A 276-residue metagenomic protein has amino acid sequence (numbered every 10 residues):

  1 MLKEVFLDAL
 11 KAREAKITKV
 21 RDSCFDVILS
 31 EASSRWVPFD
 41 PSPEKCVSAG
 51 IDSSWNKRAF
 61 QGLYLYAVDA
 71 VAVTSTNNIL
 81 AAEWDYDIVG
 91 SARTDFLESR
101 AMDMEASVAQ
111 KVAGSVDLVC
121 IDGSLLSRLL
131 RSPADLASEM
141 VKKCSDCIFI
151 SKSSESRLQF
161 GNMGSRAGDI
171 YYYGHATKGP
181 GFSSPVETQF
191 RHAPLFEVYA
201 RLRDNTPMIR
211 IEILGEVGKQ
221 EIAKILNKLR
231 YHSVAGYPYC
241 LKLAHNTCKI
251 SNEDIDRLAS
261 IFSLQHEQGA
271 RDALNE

Functional and structural regions predicted by a protein language model:
M1-S42, C46, I79-A82, L97-E276: Long, contiguous domain-sized segments
S48-I51: Short hydrophobic beta-strand that contains or immediately precedes a catalytic carboxylate
S53-R93: Acidic, metal-ligating active-site segments
